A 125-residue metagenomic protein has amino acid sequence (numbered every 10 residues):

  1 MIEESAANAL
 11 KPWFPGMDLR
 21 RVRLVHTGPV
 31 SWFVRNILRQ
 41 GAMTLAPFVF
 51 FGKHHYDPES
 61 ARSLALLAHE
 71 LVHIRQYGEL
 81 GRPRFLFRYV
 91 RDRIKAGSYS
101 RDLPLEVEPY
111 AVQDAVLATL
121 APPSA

Functional and structural regions predicted by a protein language model:
M1-T44, F48-V49, K53, E59 (+1 more regions): Metalloprotease/metallohydrolase-associated module, dominated by Zn2+-dependent proteases
S60-R75: Short alpha-helix carrying the canonical HExxH Zn2+-binding catalytic motif
